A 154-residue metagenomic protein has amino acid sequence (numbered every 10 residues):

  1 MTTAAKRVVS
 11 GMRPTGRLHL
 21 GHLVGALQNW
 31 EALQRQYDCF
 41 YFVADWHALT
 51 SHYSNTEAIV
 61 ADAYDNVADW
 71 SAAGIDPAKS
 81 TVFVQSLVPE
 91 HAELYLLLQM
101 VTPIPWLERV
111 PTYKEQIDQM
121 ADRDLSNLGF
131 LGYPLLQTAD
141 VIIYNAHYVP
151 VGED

Functional and structural regions predicted by a protein language model:
T2-T138: N-terminal Rossmann-like or analogous alpha/beta NTP/dinucleotide-binding catalytic cores that position adenine
N145-E153: Inter-helical turn/loop segments and adjacent helix faces that build the functional surface of alpha-helical bundle
